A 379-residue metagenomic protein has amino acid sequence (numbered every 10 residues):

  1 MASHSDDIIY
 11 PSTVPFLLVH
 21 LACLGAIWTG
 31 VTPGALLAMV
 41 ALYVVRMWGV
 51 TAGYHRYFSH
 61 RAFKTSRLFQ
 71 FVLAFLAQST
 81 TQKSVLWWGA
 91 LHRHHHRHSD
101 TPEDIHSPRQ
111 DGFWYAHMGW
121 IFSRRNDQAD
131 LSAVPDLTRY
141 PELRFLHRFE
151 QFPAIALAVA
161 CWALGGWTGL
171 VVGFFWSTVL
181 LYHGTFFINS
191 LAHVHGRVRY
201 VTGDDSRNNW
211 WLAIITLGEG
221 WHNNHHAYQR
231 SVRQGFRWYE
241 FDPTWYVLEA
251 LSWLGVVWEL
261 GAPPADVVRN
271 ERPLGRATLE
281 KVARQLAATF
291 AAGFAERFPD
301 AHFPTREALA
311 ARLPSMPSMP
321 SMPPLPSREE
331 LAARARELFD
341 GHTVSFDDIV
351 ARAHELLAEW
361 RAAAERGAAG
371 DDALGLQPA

Functional and structural regions predicted by a protein language model:
M1-F186, V232-A379: Non-catalytic, topology-defining segments of multipass membrane proteins
N126, N189, N208-N209, N223-N224 (+1 more regions): Detector for Asparagine
V134-P141, V198-W221, H225-Y228: Active-site-proximal inter-transmembrane loops
V171-G173, L180-T216: Alpha-helical transmembrane anchor segments
A192-G196, Y228-R233: Interfacial helix-loop-helix junctions of multi-pass membrane proteins
